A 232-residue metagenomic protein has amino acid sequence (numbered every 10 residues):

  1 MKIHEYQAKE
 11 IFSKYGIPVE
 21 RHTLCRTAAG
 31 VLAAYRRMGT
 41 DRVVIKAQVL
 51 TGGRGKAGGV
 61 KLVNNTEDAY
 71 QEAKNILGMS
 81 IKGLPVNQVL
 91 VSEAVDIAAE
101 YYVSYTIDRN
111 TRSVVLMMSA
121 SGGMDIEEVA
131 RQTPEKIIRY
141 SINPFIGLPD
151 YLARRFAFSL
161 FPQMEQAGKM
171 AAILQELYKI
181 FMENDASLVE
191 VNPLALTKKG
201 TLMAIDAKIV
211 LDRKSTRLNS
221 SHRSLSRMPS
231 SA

Functional and structural regions predicted by a protein language model:
M1-D41: A conserved helix-loop-beta module that forms one wall/lid of the active-site cleft in ATP-utilizing catalytic domains
E5-A8, F12, M38-R54, G83-I97 (+3 more regions): ATP-grasp fold ATP-binding core
V19-H22, I45-E72, Y102, I126 (+2 more regions): Glycine-rich phosphate-binding loop of ATP-grasp-fold ATP-dependent ligases
K82-S141: Hydrophobic alpha-helical hairpins/lids featuring a short glycine-rich hinge
I126-G168: Cap/lid and interdomain-hinge subdomains that line or gate substrate/regulatory clefts in soluble alpha/beta enzymes
L152-L194: A long amphipathic alpha-helix within ATP-dependent nucleotide-binding catalytic cores
K198-R217: Acidic, glycine-rich loop-and-beta core segments that form the ion-binding/anion-interacting portion of active sites
T216-H222, A232: Conserved small/polar residues in nucleotide/adenosyl-binding loops
